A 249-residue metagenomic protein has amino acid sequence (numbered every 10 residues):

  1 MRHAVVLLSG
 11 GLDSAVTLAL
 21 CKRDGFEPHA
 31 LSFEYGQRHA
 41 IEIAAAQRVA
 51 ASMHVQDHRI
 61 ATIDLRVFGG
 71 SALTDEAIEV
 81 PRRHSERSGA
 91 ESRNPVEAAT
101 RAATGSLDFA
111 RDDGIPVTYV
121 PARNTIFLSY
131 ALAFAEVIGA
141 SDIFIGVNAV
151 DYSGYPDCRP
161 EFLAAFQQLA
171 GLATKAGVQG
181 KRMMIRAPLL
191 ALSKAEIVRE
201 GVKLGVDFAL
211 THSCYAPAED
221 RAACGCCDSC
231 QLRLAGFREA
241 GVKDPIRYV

Functional and structural regions predicted by a protein language model:
M1-L204: ATP-dependent adenylation/nucleotidyltransferase module used to activate substrates
G154, A222-A223, D228-V249: Iron-sulfur (Fe-S) cluster-binding segments and ferredoxin-like electron-carrier domains, especially [2Fe-2S]
G180, M184, E219, P245-Y248: Residue-level signal for alpha-helical context at structural boundaries
L204-G225: Immediate flanking context of iron-sulfur cluster ligation sites
